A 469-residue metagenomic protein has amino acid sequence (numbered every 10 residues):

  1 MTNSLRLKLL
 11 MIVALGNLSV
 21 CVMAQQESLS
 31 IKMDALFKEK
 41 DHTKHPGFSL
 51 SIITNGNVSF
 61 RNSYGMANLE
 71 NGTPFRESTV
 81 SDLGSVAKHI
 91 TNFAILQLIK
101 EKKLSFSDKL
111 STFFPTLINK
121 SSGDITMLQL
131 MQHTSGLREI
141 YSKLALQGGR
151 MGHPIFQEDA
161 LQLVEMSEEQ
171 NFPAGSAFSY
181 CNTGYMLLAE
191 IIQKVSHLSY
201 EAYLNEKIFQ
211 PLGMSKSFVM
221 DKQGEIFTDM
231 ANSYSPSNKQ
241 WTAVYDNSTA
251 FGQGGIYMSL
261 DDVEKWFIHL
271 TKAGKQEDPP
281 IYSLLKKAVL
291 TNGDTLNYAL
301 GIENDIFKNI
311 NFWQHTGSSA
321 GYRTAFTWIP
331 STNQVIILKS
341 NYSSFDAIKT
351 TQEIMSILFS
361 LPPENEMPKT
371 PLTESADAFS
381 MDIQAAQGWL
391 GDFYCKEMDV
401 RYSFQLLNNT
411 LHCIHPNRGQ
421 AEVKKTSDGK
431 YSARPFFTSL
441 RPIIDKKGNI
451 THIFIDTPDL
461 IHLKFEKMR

Functional and structural regions predicted by a protein language model:
M1-S28: Bacterial Sec-dependent N-terminal signal peptides
C21-Q25, S356-R469: Peripheral terminal and inter-domain segments
Q26-L83, K103-S105, Q162-E169, I310: Short, conserved catalytic-motif segment at the N-terminal edge
D34, L50, G56, V80-S107 (+3 more regions): Active-site SXXK
K44-G47, G321-Y322, M398, F437: Short, small/polar residue-rich loop motifs at catalytic or cofactor-binding pockets
N68, S122-A325: Short, surface-exposed loop or secondary-structure junction motifs that flank catalytic or metal-binding residues
F106-K120, P211-L212: Short, glycine/proline-biased beta-turn/loop segments that scaffold the active-site neighborhood
A325-W328, T332-Y342, H452-F454: Short, well-ordered beta-strand elements
